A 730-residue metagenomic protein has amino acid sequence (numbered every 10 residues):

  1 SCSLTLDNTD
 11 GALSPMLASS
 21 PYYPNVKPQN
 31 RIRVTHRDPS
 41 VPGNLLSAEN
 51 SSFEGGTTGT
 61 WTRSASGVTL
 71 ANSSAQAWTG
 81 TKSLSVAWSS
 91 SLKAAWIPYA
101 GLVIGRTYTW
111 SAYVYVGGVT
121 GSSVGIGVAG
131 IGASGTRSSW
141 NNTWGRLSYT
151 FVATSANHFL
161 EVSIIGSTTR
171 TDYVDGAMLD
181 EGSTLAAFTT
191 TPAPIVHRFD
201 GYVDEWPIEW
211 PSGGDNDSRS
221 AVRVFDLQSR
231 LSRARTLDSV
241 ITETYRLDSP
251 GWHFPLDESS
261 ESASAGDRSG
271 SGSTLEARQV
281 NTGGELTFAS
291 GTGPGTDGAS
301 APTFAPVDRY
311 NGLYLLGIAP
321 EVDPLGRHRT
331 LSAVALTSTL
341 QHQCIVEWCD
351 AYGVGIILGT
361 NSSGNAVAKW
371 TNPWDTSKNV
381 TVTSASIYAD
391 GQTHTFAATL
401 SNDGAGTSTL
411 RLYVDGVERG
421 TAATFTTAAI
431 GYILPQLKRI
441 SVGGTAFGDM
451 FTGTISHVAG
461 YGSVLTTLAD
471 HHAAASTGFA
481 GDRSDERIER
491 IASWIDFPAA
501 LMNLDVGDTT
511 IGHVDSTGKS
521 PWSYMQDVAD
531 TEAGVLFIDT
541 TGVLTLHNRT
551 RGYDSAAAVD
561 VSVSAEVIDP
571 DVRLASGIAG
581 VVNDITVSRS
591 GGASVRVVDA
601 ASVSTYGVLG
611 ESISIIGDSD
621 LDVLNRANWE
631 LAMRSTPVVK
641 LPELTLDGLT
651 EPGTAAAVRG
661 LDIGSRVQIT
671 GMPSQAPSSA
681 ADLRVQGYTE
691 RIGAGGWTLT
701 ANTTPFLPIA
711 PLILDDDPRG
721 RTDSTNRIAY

Functional and structural regions predicted by a protein language model:
S1-P42, V174, P194-I241, E258-A469 (+7 more regions): Assembly/oligomerization scaffold segments
S3, A48, A94, T107-S111 (+6 more regions): Intrinsic-disorder/low-complexity, polar/charged segments enriched in Ser/Thr/Lys/Arg/Asp/Glu/Gln
K27, A77-T79, V103-G105, S139-N142 (+8 more regions): Surface-exposed coil/turn segments at beta-strand junctions on protein surfaces, enriched
V41-N50, T60, N72, V86-S90 (+10 more regions): Acidic, small/polar-enriched beta strand-loop surface segments
V41-P194, E285-G298: Extracellular and organelle-lumenal recognition/adhesion modules and their flexible linkers in secreted
V128-A133, W348-V354, D415-E418, N548-D554: Short edge-strand/loop segments of extracellular domains
